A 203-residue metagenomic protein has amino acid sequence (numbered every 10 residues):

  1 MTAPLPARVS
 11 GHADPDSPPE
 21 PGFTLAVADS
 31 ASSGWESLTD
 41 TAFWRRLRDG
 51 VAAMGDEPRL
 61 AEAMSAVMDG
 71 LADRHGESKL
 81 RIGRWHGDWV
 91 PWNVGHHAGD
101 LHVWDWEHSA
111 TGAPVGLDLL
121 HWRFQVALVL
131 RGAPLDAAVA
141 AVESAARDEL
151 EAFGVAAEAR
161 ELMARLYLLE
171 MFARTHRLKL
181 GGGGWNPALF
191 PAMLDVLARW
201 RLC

Functional and structural regions predicted by a protein language model:
M1-W35: ATP-binding pocket architecture of kinase catalytic cores
V9-D16, A110, L130-A133: Short, polar/flexible loop-turn hinges at active-site or ligand-entry regions and domain interfaces
P18-A26, A63-V67, V139-D148: Well-ordered, non-membrane alpha-helical segments in soluble/globular domains
G34-H86: An alpha-helical support segment within catalytic cores of ATP-dependent transferases
D73-L117: Active-site acidic catalytic loop and adjacent metal/ATP-binding pocket of ATP-dependent phosphoryl transfer enzymes
L117-F153, L168-G181: Active-site activation/catalytic loop segments of kinase-like enzymes and analogous catalytic loops in related
V155-L166: All-alpha amphipathic helical-bundle segments outside canonical DNA-binding/catalytic cores that form hydrophobic
G182, P187-C203: Regulatory N- and C-terminal appendages and interdomain linkers associated with kinase/kinase-like NTP transferase
